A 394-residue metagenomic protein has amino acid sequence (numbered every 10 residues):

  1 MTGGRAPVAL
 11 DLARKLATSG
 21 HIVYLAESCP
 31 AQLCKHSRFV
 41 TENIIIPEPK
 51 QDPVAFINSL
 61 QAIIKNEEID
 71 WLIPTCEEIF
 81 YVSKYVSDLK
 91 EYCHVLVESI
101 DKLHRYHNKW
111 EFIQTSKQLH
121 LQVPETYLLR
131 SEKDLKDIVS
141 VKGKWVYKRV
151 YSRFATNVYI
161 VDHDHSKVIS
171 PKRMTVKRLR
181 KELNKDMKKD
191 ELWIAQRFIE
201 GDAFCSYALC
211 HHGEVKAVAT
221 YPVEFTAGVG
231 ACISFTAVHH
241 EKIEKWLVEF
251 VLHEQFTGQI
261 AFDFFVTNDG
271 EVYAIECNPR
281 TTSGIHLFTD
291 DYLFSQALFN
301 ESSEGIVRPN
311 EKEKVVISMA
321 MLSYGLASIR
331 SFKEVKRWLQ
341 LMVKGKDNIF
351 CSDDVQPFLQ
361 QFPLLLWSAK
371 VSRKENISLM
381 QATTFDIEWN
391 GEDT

Functional and structural regions predicted by a protein language model:
M1-E98: ATP-binding N-terminal substructure of ATP-dependent carboxylate-amine bond-forming enzymes
K90-C93, I100-Q122, R130-S131, K136-S140: Glycine-/Pro-rich loop/turn segments that contact NAD(P) or position catalytic residues in Rossmann-like domains
S116, V139-I160, M187-G201, V218-P222: ATP-grasp fold ATP-binding core
A155, E224-F235, N278-Y292: Glycine-rich phosphate/pyrophosphate-binding beta-alpha loops
P171-T226, G230, V238-K245, V266-Y273: Phosphate-binding site of ATP-dependent enzymes
I194, T257-A261, V307-E313: Flexible, glycine/charged-enriched surface loops at secondary-structure junctions
A208, L252-L287: Conserved metal-phosphate-binding beta-hairpin within the catalytic cores of diverse ATP-dependent phosphoryl-transfer
Q296-T394: Peripheral (often C-terminal) accessory segments that flank ATP-dependent C-N-forming ligase machineries
